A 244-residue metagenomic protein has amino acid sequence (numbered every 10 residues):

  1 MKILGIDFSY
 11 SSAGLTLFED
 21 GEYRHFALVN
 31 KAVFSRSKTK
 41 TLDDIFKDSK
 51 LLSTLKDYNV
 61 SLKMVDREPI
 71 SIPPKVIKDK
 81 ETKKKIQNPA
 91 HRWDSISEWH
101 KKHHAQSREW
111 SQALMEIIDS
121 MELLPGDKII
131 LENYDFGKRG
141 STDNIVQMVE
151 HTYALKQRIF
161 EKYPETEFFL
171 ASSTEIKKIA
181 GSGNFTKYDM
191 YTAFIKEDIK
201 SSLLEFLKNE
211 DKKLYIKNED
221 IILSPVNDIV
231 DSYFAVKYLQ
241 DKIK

Functional and structural regions predicted by a protein language model:
M1-K244: Phosphate- and other anionic-substrate recognition elements at nucleic-acid/protein interfaces
